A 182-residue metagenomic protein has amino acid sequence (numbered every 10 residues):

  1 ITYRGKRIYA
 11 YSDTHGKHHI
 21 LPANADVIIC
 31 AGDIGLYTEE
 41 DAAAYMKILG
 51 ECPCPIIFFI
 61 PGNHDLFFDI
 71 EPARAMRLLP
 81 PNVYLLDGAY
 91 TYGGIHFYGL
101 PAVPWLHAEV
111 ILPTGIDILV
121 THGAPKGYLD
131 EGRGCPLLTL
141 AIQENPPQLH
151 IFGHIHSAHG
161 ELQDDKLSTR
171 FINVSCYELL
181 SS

Functional and structural regions predicted by a protein language model:
I1-T2, L86-G94, G160-D165: Short acidic-hydrophobic surface loop/beta-edge motif
K6-T14, A31, G94-V103, D117-H122 (+1 more regions): Active-site-proximal beta-strand elements of phosphoester/diester hydrolases
Y11-Y92, V174: Core catalytic region of metal-dependent phosphoesterases/phosphodiesterases, especially metallo-beta-lactamase-like
H15, I34-G35, N63-D65, P101-V103 (+3 more regions): Catalytic metal-binding/acid-base residues of hydrolase active sites
N24, T114-G115, P146: Alpha-helix C-terminal capping/helix-to-coil transition sites in glycosyltransferase folds
V27, I118, Q148-L149: Short, Asp-centered acidic motifs that coordinate Mg2+ and/or phosphate in catalytic or ligand-binding sites
I56-F58, K126-S182: Conserved beta-sheet core of the metallophosphoesterase superfamily
G93-T121, K126-G127, E131-A141: Binuclear metal-dependent hydrolase catalytic cores centered on His/Asp/Glu-rich metal-binding motifs
